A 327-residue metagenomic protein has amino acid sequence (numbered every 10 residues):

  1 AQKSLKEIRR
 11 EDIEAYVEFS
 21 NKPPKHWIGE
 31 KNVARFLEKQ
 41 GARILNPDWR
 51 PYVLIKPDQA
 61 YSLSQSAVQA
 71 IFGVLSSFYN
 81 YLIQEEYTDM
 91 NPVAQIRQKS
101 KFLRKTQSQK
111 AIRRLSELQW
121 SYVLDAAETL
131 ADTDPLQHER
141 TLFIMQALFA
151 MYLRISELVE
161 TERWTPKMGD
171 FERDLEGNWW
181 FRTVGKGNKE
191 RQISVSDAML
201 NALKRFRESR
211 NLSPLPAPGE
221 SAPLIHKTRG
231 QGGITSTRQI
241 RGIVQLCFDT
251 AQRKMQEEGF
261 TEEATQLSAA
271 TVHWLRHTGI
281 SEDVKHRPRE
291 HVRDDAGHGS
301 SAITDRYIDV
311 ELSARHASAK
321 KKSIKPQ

Functional and structural regions predicted by a protein language model:
A1-K110, L130-T133: N-terminal core-binding DNA-recognition domain of tyrosine recombinases/integrases
Q65, S121-I155: Basic, Lys/Arg- and aromatic-enriched nucleic-acid-binding interface segment
S76-N80, E139-E160, W180-F181, E282: Short pre-functional
D132-D134, R241-D294, S301: Short, basic (Lys/Arg/His-rich) helix/loop patches that form interaction surfaces in the mid-to-C-terminal regions
E160-R205, N211-P216: Conserved tyrosine-mediated DNA breakage-rejoining catalytic core shared by Y-recombinases
G185-R205, E220-D249: C-terminal catalytic core of Y-nucleophile DNA break-rejoin enzymes
R289, A296-K321: Catalytic-site neighborhood detector that most strongly recognizes the C-terminal catalytic loop/helix of tyrosine
K321-Q327: C-terminal secondary-structure termini that scaffold catalytic or DNA-interacting sites
